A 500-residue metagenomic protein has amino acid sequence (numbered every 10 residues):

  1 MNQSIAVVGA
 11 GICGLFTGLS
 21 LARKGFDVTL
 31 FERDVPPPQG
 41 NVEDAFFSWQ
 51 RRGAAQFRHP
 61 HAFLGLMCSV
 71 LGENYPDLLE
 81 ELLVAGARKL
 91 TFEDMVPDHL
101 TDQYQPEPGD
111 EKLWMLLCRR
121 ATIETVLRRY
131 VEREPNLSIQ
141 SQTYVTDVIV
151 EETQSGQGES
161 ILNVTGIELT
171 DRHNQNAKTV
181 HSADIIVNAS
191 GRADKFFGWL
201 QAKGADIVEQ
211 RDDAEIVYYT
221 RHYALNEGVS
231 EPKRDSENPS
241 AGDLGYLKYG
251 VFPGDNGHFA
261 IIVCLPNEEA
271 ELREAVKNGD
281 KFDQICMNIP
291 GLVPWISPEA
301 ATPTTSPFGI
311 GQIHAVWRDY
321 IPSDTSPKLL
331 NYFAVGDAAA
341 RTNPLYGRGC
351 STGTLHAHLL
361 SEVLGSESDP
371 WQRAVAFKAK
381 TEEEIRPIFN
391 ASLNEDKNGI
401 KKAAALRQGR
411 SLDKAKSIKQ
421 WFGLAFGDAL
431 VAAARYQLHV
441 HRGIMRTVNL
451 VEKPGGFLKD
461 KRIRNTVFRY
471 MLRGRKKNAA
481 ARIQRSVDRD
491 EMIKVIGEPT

Functional and structural regions predicted by a protein language model:
N2-V42: N-terminal Rossmann-like FAD-binding beta1-loop-alpha1 element of flavoenzymes
S20, N41-P97: N-terminal FAD cofactor-binding segment of flavoenzymes
H61-F63, D110-R129, K195, S240: Short beta-strand to alpha-helix junction loop
L100-R120, E124, V164-G166, L265-E268: Helix-loop-beta segment of a Rossmann-like dinucleotide-binding subdomain
R133-I285: Predominantly flavin-linked oxidoreductase catalytic cores and closely associated redox partners
N267-S392: FAD/FMN-dependent oxidoreductases across multiple families
S361-T500: C-terminal helical "tail/cap" subdomain of flavin- and related membrane-associated enzymes
